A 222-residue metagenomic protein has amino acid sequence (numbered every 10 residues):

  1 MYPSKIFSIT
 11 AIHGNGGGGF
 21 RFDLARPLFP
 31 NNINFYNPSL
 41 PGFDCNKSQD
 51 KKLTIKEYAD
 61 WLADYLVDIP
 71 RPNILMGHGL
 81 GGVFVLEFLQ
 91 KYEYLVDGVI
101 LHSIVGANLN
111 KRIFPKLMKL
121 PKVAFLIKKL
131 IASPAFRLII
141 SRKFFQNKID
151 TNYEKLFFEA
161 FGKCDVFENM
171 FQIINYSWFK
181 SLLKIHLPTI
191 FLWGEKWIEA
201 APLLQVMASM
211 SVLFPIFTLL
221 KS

Functional and structural regions predicted by a protein language model:
S4-K47: Conserved HGGG/HGGXW glycine-rich cap/lid loop of the alpha/beta-hydrolase fold
N34-M76: Active-site loop/oxyanion-hole signature of alpha/beta-hydrolase fold enzymes
G77-G81, V85: Gly/Ala-rich beta-loop-alpha elbow adjacent to hydrolase catalytic centers
Q90, G98-I127: Flexible "cap/lid" loop of the alpha/beta hydrolase fold
N110, L130-K184: Conserved alpha/beta-hydrolase catalytic His-Asp/Glu region
I185, F191-W193: Short beta-strand/loop motif that positions the catalytic acidic residue of the alpha/beta-hydrolase fold
E195-I198, P215-F217: Acidic beta-to-alpha connecting loop that harbors the catalytic carboxylate
I198-L204: Conserved alpha/beta-hydrolase "acid-adjacent" motif
